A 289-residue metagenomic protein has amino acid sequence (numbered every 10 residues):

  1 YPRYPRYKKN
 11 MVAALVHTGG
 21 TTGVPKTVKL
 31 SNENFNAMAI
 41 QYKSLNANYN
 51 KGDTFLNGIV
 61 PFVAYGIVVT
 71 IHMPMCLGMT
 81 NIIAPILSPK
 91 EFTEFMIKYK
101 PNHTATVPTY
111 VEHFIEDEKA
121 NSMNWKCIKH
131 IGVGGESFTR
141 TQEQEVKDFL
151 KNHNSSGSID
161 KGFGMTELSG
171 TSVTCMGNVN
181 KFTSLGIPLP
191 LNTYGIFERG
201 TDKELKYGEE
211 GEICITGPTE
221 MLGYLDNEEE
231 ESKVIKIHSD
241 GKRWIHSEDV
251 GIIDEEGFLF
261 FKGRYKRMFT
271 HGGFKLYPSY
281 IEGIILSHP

Functional and structural regions predicted by a protein language model:
Y4-R6, A13-A37: Conserved AMP-binding A3 loop
K26-K29, N57, M79-I86, D160: Short beta-strand->loop structural element characteristic of the AMP-binding/adenylate-forming
N36-T54, F62-H103, D117-E118: Conserved AMP-binding/adenylation subdomain of ANL enzymes
N57-G58, I83, V133-G134, F197 (+5 more regions): Thr-Gly-centered strand-to-loop micro-motif
N102-T106, I115-F182, T193-G195: Gly/Ser/Thr-rich phosphate-binding loop
T104, G217, L222-G223, S232-K233 (+1 more regions): AMP-binding/adenylate-forming catalytic core of the ANL superfamily
G135, G164, G186, D249 (+1 more regions): Active-site glycine-centered loops adjacent to acidic/histidine catalytic or metal-binding residues that shape
I187-L191, K203-K236, F274-L276: Conserved ATP/PPi-binding loop(s) of AMP-dependent carboxylate-activating enzymes
